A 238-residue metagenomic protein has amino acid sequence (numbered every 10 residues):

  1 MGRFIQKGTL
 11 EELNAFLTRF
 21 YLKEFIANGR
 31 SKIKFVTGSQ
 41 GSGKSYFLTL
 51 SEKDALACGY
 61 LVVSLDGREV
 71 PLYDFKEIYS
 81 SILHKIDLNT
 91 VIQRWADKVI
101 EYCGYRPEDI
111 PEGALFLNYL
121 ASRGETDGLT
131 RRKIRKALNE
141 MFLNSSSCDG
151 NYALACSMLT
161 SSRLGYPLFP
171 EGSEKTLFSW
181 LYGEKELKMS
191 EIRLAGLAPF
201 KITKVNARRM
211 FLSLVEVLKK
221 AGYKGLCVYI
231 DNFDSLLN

Functional and structural regions predicted by a protein language model:
M1-K23: N-terminal pre-Walker A segment at the start of P-loop NTPase domains
G2-R3, A195-P199, D234-N238: Glycine- and acidic
K7-G8, E12, Y73, V205 (+1 more regions): Residue-level detector of secondary-structure boundary/capping sites
L22-S31: Phosphate-binding P-loop
S31-F35, G225-C227: Residue-level preference for the first positions of well-ordered beta-strands
I33-K34, S42, Y46-A221: P-loop NTPase nucleotide-binding core
S39: P-loop (Walker A) phosphate-binding loop of NTP-binding proteins
E112, G222-N238: Conserved P-loop NTPase "ATPase switch" module shared by AAA+ and STAND
